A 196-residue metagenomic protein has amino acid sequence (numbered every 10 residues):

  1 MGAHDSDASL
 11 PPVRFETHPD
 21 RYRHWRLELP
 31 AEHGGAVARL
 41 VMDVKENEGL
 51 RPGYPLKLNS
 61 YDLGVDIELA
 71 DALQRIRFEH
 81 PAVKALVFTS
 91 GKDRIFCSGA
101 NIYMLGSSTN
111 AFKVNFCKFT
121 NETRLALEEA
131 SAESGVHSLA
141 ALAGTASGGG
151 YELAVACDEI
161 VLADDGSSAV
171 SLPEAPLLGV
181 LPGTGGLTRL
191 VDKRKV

Functional and structural regions predicted by a protein language model:
M1-G2, A111-V196: Conserved catalytic cores of soluble enzyme domains, especially glycine-rich substrate-binding beta-alpha loops
M1-V87: Conserved CoA-thioester-binding segment of acyl-CoA-metabolizing enzymes
P12, P19-R23, F78, A100-N115 (+1 more regions): Short, Lys/Arg-enriched charge-dense amphipathic segments
R21, S60, I95, M104 (+2 more regions): Residue-level preference for alpha-helix termini and adjacent loops
R23-A38, A70, H80-T89, K113-T120 (+3 more regions): Phosphate-binding glycine-rich loops and adjacent basic patches that engage nucleotide phosphates, nucleic-acid
G35-M42, D62-F112, N121-A141, A163-G166: A structural preference for short, pocket-lining loop segments at secondary-structure junctions
N47-R51, I95-G99, S171, V180: Short acidic/His/Gly/Ser-rich catalytic and metal-binding motifs that mark active-site loops of diverse hydrolases
